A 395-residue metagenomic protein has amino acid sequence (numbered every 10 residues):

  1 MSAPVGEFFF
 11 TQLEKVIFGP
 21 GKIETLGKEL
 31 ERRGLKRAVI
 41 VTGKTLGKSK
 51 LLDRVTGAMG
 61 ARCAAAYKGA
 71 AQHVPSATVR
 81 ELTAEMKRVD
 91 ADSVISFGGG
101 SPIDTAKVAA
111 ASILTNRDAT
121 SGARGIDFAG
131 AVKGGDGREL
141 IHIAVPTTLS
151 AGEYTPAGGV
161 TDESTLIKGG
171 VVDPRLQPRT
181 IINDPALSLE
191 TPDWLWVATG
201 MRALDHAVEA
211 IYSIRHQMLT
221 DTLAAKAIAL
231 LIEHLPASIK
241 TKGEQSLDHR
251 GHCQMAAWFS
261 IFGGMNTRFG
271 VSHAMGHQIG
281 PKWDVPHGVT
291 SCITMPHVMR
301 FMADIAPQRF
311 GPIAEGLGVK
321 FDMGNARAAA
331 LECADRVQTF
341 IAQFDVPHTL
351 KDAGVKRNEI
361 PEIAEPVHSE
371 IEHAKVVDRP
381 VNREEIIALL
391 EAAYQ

Functional and structural regions predicted by a protein language model:
M1-S93, L350-K351: ATP/NTP phosphate-donor binding region
I23-L26, K48-L51, S76, S101-K107 (+3 more regions): Short glycine/serine/threonine-rich phosphate/pyrophosphate-binding segments that cradle anionic phosphate groups
E24, T115-M218, G311-P312, G316: A glycine/threonine-rich phosphate-anchoring loop and its flanking beta-alpha core in nucleotide/phosphate-binding
L52-V55, L82-T83, P102-N116, T155-P156: Short Gly/Thr/Asp-enriched flexible loops that form oxyanion-binding sites at enzyme active sites
A210-R336: Active-site segments that bind and position negatively charged phosphate/pyrophosphate groups
K320-Q395: C-terminal charged capping/lid subdomain of soluble metabolic enzymes
